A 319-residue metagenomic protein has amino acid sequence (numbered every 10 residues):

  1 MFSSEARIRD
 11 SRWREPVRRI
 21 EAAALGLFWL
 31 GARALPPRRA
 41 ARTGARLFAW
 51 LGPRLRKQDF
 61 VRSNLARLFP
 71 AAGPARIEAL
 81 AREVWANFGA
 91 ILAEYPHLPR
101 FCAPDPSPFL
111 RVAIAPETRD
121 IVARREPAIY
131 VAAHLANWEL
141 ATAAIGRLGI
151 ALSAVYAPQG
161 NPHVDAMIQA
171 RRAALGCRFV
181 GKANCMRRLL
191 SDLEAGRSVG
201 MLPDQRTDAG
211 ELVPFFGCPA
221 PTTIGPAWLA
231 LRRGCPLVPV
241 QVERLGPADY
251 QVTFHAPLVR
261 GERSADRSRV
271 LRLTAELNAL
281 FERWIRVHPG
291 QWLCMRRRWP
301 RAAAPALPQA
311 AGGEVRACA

Functional and structural regions predicted by a protein language model:
F2-A132, N137, M167-I168, G176 (+1 more regions): Membrane-anchoring hydrophobic helices of lipid-metabolizing enzymes
F2-R12, P16, R82, V122 (+2 more regions): Non-catalytic C-terminal accessory region of glycerolipid acyltransferases and related lyso-lipid remodeling enzymes
A23, K57, L110, G181 (+1 more regions): Soluble or luminal CAZymes and related metallo-dependent hydrolases
L30-L35, N137-T142, L189-G200: Short, composition-biased local secondary-structure segments
D59-F60, A157-P162, A220-T223: Active-site metal-coordination segments of metallo-dependent hydrolases
L65, R172, L229-A230: Structural element of the ATP-grasp superfamily
A90, R124-A183, D208-L212, R244: Catalytic core of membrane glycerolipid acyltransferases/transacylases, capturing the structured, soluble-facing
D105-L110, A157, A174-V180, F215-G217 (+2 more regions): Short, flexible loop segments at the rims of nucleotide/cofactor-binding pockets, characterized by
